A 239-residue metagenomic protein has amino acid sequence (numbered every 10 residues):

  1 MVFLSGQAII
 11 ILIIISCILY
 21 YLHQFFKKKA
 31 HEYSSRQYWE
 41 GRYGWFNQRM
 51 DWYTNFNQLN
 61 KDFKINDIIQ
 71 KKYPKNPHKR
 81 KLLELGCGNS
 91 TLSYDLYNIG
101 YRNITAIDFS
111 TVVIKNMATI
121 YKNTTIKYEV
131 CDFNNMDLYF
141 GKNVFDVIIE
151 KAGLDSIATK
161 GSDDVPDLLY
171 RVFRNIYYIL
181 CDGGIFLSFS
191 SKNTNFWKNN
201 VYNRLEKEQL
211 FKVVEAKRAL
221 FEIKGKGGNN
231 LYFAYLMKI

Functional and structural regions predicted by a protein language model:
I11-R49: N-terminal, positively charged/glycine-rich alpha-helical extensions of SAM-dependent methyltransferases
D51-H78: Conserved alpha-helix/loop element of class I SAM-dependent methyltransferases that forms part of the SAM/SAH-binding
L83, N89-M136: Class I SAM-dependent methyltransferase SAM/SAH-binding core
L138-I148: A short acidic, Gly/Pro-enriched loop at the edge of an enzyme's catalytic core that lines a small-molecule cofactor
D146-P166: A short SAM/SAH-binding and catalytic strip from SAM-dependent methyltransferases
D164-D182: A short glycine-rich, Lys/Arg-flanked "PGG" loop and its adjoining helix->strand segment in the class I
G183-S190: Conserved beta-strand signature within the Rossmann-like core of class I S-adenosyl-L-methionine
K198-I239: Class I S-adenosyl-L-methionine
